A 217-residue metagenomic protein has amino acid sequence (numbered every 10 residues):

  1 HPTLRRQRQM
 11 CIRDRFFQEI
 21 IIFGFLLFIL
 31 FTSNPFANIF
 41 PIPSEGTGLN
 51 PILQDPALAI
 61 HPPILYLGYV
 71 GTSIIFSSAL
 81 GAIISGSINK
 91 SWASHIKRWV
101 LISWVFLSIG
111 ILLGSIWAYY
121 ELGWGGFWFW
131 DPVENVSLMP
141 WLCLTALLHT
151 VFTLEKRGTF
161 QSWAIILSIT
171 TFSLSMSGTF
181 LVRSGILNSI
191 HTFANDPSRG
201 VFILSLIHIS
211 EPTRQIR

Functional and structural regions predicted by a protein language model:
H1-R8, I12, H208, P212-R217: Single conserved hydrophobic/aromatic residue that forms the stacking wall/gate of nucleotide- or nucleobase-binding
R5, Q9, R13-F23, I84-V105 (+2 more regions): Membrane-interfacial loop-to-helix junctions in multi-pass inner-membrane proteins
Q9, N34-P62, I88, L113-V136 (+1 more regions): Membrane-interface interhelical loops and short amphipathic "cap" helices that link adjacent transmembrane segments
F16-F28, T32, F36, F40-T47 (+1 more regions): Acidic, glycine-enriched active-site microenvironments
E19-I29, T72-A82, W104-G114, L144-L147 (+2 more regions): Helical transmembrane-bundle signal
F36-A37, I42-P43, L67-G86, L144-H149 (+3 more regions): Juxtamembrane interface elements at the cytosolic ends of transmembrane helices in multi-pass membrane proteins
Y66-V70, E134, L138, L167 (+1 more regions): Alpha-helical transmembrane segments
L112-W117, G125-F127, P132-S173, S177: Conserved active-site neighborhood of enzyme catalytic/cofactor-binding cores
